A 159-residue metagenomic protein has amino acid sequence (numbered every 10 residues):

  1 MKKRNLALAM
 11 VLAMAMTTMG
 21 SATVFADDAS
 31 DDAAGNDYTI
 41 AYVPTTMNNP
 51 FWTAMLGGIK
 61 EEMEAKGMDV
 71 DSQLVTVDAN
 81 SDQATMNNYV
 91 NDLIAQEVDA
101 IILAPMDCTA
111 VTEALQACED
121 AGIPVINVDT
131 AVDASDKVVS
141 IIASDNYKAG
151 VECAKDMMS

Functional and structural regions predicted by a protein language model:
K2-N5, A9, V24-S159: A residue-level marker of the well-folded mature domains of exported/periplasmic proteins
L8-M16: Hydrophobic helical h-region of N-terminal Sec-dependent signal peptides in bacterial secretory/periplasmic proteins
M16-F25: C-terminal segment of classical bacterial N-terminal signal peptides
